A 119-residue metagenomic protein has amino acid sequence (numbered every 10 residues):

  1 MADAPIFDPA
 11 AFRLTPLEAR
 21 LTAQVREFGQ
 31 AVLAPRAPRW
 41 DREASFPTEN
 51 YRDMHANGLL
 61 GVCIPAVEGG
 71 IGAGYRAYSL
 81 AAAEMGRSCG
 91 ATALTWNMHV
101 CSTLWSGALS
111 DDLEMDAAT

Functional and structural regions predicted by a protein language model:
M1, R26-E27, T92-A93: A short, ordered amphipathic alpha-helix with a cationic face
M1-L17: Intrinsic disorder at enzyme termini
A2-A4, A34, N97: Short hydrophobic/aromatic segments of transmembrane alpha-helices and their interfaces
P9-A11, A37, I64: Glycine- and acidic
L14, A37, A93-T95: Residue-level recognition of hydrophobic positions within alpha-helical transmembrane segments
T15-T22, R26: Onset of an N-terminal alpha helix
E27-P38: N-terminal capping segment at the start of a domain
R42-A56, L60-T119: Glycine-rich flavin
